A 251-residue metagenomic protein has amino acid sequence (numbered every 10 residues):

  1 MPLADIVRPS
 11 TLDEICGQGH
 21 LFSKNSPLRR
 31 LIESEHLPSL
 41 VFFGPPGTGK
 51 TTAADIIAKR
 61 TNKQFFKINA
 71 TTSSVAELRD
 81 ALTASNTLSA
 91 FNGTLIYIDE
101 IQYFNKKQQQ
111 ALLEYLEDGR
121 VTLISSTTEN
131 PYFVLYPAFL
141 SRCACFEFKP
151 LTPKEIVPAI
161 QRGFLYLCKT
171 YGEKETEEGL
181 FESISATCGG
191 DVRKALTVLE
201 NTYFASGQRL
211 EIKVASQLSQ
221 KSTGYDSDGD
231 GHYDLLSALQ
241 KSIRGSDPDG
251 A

Functional and structural regions predicted by a protein language model:
M1, P27-N69, T83-A84, L113-D118: Walker A/P-loop
L21-S26, K63-L95, K106: Short glycine-rich substrate-engagement loop in P-loop NTPases that contacts/grips substrate
I32, Q102-S141: Conserved catalytic/switch belt of AAA+ P-loop NTPases
K63, Y136-L151: A short helix-turn-beta junction within AAA+ P-loop NTPase domains corresponding to the substrate/partner-engaging
N69-T71, A144-V157: Conserved AAA+ ATPase "SRH/arginine-finger" region at the nucleotide-binding site
R142, P158-Y171, N201-T202: Conserved AAA+ ATPase "sensor/coupling" helix adjacent to the nucleotide-binding pocket
E182-T187, R193-G207, K213-Q217, S237-K241: C-terminal helical "lid" of AAA+/P-loop NTPase domains
K213-G250: C-terminal engagement/docking regions of AAA+ P-loop ATPases
